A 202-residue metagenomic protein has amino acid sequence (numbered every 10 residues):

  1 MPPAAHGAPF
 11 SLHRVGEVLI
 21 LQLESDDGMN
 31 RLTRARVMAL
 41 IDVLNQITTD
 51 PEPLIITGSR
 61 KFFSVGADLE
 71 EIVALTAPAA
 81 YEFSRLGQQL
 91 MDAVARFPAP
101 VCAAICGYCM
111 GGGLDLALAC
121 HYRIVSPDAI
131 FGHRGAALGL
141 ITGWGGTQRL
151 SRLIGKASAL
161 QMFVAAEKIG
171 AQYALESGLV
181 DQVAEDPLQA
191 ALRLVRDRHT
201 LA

Functional and structural regions predicted by a protein language model:
M1-T57, D92: Conserved CoA-thioester-binding segment of acyl-CoA-metabolizing enzymes
G7, G16-L19, D27, F83 (+6 more regions): Catalytic cores of nucleotide-enabled group-transfer and carboxylate-activating enzymes in metabolic and assembly-line
D50, G58-L90, C109, A137-G139: Glycine- (often His-adjacent) and acidic-residue-rich active-site loop that binds/positions the CoA thioester
I56, D68, L116-A117, A174: Hydrophobic/aromatic residues within transmembrane alpha-helices of multi-pass small-molecule transporters
T57, A104-I105, R134: Structural motif
L90, M110-F163, A191: CoA-thioester-processing core
P98-Y108: A short, small-residue-rich loop immediately preceding and capping a beta-strand
I124-A129, A171, E176-A202: C-terminal long alpha-helix characteristic of the crotonase
